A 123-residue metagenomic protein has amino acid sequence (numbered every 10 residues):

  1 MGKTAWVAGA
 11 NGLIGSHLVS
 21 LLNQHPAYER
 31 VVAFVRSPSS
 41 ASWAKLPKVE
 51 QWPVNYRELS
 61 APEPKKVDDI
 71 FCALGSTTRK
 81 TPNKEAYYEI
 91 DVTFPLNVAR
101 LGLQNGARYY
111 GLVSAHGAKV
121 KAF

Functional and structural regions predicted by a protein language model:
G2-A27: N-terminal Rossmann NAD(P)H-binding glycine-rich loop of SDR-like oxidoreductase domains
T4, D68-D69, Y109: Structural motif
A8, G12, Y88-V92, A122-F123: Short-chain dehydrogenase/reductase
G9, V35, S114: Short beta-strand/turn micro-motifs composed of small residues that flank or help shape donor/cofactor-binding pockets
Y28, N105-Y109: A short helix->loop->beta-strand "cap" motif at the edges of active sites that frequently abuts
A33-A41: Short, polar loop motifs at secondary-structure junctions
S40-N97, L101-Q104: NAD(P)H-binding glycine-rich loop region in Rossmannoid oxidoreductase-like domains and their noncatalytic homologs
G111-F123: Catalytic loop of short-chain dehydrogenase/reductase
